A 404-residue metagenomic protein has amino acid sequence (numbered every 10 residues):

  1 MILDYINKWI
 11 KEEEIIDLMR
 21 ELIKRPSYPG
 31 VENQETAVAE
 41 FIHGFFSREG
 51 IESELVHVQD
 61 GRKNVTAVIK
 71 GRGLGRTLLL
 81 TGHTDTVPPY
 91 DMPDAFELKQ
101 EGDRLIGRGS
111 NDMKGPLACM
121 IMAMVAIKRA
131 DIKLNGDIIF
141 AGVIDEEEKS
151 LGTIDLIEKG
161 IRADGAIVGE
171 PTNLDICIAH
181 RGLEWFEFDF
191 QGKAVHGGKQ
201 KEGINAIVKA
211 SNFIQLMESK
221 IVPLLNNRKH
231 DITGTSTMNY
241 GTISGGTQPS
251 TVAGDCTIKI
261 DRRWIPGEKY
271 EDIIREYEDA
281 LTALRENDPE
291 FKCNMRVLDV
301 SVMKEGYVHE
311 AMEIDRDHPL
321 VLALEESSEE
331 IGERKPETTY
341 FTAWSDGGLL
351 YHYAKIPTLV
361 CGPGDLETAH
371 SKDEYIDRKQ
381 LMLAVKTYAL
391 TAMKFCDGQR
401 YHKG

Functional and structural regions predicted by a protein language model:
M1-D4, D17, H57, E187-G404: Metal-dependent amide/peptide-bond hydrolase catalytic core, centered on the "pita-bread" metallohydrolase fold
I2-I106, R129-L134, K355, D365: Acidic/His- and Gly-rich active-site-bordering loop/insert found across diverse amide/peptide-bond hydrolases
Q34-V38, C119, Q380: Conserved alpha-helical elements of sugar-nucleotide-dependent glycosyltransferases
D60-K63, K149, N173-L174, A343-D346: Short acidic loop-to-helix transition motifs that present clustered carboxylates
T77-L79, L105, R162-V168, E187 (+1 more regions): Short glycine-aspartate micro-motif
L80, Q100-E147, F186-F190, K201-I221 (+2 more regions): Alpha-helical metal-binding/catalytic segments enriched in His/Glu/Asp
P88-D91, I132-K133, C177-L183, P249-G254 (+1 more regions): Short glycine/proline-enriched loop/turn "hinge" motifs that connect secondary-structure elements and lie
M113-W185, C396, R400-K403: Acidic/histidine-rich catalytic neighborhood of metal-dependent amide-processing enzymes
